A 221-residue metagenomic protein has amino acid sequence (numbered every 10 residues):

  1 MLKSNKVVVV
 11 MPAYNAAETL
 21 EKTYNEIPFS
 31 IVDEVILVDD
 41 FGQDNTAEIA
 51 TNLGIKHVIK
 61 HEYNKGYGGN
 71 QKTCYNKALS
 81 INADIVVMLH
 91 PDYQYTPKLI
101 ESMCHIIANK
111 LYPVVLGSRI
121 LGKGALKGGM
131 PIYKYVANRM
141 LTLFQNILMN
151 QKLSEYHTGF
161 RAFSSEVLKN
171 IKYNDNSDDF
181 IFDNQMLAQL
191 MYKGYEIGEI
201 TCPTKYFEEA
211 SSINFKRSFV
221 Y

Functional and structural regions predicted by a protein language model:
M1-S4, E18, N25, L148-Q151 (+1 more regions): Hydrophobic helical membrane-anchoring modules
V7-A16, T23: A conserved hydrophobic helix/loop-capping motif in glycosyltransferases and polysaccharide synthases
E18-K22, D44-L53: Acidic helix N-cap motif at the loop->helix transition within catalytic regions of sugar-transfer enzymes
N25-D33: Short, acidic, metal-binding catalytic loop of nucleotide-sugar glycosyltransferases
D33-I36, A47-I81: Conserved donor nucleotide-binding strand/loop of the catalytic core
F41, G66, Q94: A short, conserved beta-strand element in the Rossmann-like catalytic core that flanks the donor/metal-binding loop
Y63-S80, P97-F180, Y206-R217: Acceptor/aglycone-binding surface of glycosyltransferases and processive sugar-polymer synthases
A83-Q94: Short beta-strand-to-loop acidic/aromatic patch adjacent to the donor-nucleotide binding site
